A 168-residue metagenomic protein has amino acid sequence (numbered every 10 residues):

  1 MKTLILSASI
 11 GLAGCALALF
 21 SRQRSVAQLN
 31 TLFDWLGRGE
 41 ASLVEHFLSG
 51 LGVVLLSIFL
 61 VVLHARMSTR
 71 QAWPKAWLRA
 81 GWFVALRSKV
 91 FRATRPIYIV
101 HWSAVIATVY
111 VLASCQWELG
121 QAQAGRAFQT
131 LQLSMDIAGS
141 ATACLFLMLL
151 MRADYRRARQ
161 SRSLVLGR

Functional and structural regions predicted by a protein language model:
M1-R168: Bulky hydrophobic segments
